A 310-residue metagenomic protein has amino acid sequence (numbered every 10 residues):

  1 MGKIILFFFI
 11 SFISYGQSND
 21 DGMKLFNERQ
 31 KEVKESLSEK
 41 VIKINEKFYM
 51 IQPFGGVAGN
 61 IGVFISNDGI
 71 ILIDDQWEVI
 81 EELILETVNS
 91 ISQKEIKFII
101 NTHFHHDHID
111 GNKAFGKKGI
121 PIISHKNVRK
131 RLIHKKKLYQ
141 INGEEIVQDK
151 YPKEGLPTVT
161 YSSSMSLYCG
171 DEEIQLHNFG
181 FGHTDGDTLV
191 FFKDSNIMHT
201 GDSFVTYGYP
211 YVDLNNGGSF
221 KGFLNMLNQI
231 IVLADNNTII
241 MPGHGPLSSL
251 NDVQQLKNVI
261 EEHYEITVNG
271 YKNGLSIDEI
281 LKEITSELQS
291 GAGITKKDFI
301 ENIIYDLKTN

Functional and structural regions predicted by a protein language model:
K3-I13: Sec-dependent N-terminal signal peptides
Q17-K31, V232-I239, P246-N310: Accessory terminal helices/loops
K40-V88, V190-D202: Conserved beta-strand hairpin/beta-sheet module of binuclear metal-dependent hydrolase folds, prominently
K43, R129-F179, K193-D194, L227 (+1 more regions): Metallo-beta-lactamase
K47, F64, D74, V88 (+10 more regions): Divalent metal-coordination and catalytic microenvironments
M50, I71-D74, F98-N101, Q175-L176: Short catalytic-loop micro-motif centered on adjacent basic/acidic residues
N67-G69, V79-I123: Active-site metal-binding motif and surrounding structural segment of the metallo-beta-lactamase
I70, W77-V79, S166, E173 (+2 more regions): Metallo-beta-lactamase
